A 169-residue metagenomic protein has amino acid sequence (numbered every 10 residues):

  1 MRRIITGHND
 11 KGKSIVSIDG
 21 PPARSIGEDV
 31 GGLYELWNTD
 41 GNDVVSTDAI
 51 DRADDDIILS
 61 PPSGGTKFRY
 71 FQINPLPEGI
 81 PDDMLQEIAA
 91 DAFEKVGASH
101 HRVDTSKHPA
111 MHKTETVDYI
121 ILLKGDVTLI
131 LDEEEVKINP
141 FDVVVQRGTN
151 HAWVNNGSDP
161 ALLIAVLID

Functional and structural regions predicted by a protein language model:
M1-K95, E115: Fe(II)/2-oxoglutarate oxygenase catalytic core
Q72-P75, H112-L129: Short, conserved beta-strand element in jelly-roll/cupin
K95-T116, I120-I121: Glycine-rich adenosyl-nucleotide cofactor-binding module
D132-T149: Short acidic-glycine-tyrosine-enriched beta hairpin
N155-N156: Asparagine-centered strand-capping/turn motif at beta-strand->loop junctions
